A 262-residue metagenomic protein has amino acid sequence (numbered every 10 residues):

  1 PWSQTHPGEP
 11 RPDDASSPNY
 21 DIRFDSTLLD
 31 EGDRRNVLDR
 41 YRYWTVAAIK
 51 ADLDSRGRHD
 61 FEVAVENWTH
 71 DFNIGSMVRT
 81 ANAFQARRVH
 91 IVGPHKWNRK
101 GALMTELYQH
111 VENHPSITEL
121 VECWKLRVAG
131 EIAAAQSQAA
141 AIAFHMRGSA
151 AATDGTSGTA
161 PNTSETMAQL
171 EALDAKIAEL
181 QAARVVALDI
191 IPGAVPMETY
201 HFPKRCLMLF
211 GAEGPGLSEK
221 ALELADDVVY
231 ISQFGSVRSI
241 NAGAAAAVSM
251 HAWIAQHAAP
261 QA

Functional and structural regions predicted by a protein language model:
P1-A262: Post-transcriptional modification and biogenesis factors for structured RNAs of the translation apparatus
